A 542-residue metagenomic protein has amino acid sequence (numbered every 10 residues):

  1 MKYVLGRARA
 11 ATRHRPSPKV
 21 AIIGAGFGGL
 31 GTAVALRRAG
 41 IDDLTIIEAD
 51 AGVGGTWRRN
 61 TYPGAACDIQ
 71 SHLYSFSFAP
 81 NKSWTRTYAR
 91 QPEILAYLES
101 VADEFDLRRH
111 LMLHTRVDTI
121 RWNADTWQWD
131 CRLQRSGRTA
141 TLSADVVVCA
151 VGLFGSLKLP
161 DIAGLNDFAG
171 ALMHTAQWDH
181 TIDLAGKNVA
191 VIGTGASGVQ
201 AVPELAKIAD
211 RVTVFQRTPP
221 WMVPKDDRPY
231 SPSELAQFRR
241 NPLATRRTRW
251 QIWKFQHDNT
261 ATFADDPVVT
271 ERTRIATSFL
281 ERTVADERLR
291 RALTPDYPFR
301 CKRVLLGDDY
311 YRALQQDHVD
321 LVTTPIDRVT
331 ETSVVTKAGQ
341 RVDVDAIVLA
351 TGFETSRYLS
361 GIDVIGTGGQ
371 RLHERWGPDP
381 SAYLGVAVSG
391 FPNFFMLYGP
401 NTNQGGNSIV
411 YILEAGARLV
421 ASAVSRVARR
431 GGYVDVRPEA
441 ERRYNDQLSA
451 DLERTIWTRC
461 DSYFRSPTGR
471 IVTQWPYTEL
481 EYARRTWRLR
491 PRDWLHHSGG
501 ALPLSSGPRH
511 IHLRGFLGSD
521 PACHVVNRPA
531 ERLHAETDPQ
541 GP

Functional and structural regions predicted by a protein language model:
A10-S17, A21, F27, G31-G52 (+6 more regions): Rossmann-like dinucleotide-binding core of oxidoreductases
R15-R109, Q216-P219, R282-R288: Beta1-alpha1 glycine-rich phosphate/pyrophosphate-binding loop at the start of Rossmann-like nucleotide-binding domains
R58-C67, I162-N166, D309-Y311, G366 (+1 more regions): FAD-binding beta-loop-beta segment adjacent to the flavin cofactor pocket
N81-S100, A264-T270, Y297-D309: Short beta-strand to alpha-helix junction loop
T87-L153: Feature captures the FAD/FMN-dependent oxidoreductase FAD-binding
A144-V146, A150-L157, V344-A346, A350-R357: Glycine-/small-residue-rich beta->alpha transition segments that form the dinucleotide
W221-P224, P242, A382, F395-P542: C-terminal, flexible cofactor-proximal segment of oxidoreductases
T270-D343: Alpha/beta-hydrolase fold catalytic core
